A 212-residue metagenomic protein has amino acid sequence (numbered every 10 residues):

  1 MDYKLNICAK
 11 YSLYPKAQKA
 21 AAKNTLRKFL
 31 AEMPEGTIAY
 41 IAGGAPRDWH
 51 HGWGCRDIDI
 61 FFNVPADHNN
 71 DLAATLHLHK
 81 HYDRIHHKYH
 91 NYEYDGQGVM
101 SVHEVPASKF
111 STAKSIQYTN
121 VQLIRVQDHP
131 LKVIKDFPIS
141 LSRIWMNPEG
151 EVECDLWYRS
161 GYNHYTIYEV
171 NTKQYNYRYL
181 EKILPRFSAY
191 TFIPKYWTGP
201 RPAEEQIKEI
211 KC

Functional and structural regions predicted by a protein language model:
M1-C212: Catalytic cores of the polymerase beta-like nucleotidyltransferase superfamily and closely associated nucleotide
